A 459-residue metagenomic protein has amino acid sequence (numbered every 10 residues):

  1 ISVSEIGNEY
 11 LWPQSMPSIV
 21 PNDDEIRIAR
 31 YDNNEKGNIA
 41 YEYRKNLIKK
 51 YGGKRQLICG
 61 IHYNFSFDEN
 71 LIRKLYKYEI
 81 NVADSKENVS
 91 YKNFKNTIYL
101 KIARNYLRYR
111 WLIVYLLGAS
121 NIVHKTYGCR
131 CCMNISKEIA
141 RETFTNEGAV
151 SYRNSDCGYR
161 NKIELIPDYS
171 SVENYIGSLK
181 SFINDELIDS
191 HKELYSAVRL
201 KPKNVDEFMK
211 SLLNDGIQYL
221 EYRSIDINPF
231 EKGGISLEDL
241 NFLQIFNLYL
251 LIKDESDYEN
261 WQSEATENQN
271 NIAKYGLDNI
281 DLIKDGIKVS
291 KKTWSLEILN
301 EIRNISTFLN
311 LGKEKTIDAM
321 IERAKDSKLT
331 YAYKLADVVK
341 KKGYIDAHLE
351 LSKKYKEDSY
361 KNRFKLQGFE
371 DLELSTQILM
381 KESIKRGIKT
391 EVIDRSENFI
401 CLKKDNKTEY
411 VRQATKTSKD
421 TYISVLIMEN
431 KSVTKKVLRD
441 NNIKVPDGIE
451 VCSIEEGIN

Functional and structural regions predicted by a protein language model:
I1-K36, E173, G177-S178, N184-E186: Active-site acidic/histidine clusters and adjacent loop/turn architecture that either coordinate catalytic ions
I1-Q14, L374-Q377, K381-R395, T408: Low-complexity, highly charged intrinsically disordered N-terminal segments that act as targeting/localization
E9-I26, R395-I400, I449-G457: Short, glycine/charge-rich beta-strand/loop segments that flank catalytic centers and engage negatively charged groups
G37-K50, L57, S66-D215, W261-E264 (+1 more regions): Loop-rich catalytic cores of soluble enzymes, especially ATP-dependent carboxylate-amine ligases and other
R55-D68, Y219-I227: Histidine-centered divalent-metal-coordination microenvironment in nucleic-acid enzymes
L213-N214, R223-S306: Substrate-recognition/cap regions that form aromatic- and gly/pro-loop-enriched pockets for small-molecule ligands
W261, N271-L374, I378-S383: Sequence termini and other peripheral, non-core segments
C401, Y410-N459: Active-site nucleotide/adenylate-binding loops and adjacent lid/helix of ATP-dependent enzymes
